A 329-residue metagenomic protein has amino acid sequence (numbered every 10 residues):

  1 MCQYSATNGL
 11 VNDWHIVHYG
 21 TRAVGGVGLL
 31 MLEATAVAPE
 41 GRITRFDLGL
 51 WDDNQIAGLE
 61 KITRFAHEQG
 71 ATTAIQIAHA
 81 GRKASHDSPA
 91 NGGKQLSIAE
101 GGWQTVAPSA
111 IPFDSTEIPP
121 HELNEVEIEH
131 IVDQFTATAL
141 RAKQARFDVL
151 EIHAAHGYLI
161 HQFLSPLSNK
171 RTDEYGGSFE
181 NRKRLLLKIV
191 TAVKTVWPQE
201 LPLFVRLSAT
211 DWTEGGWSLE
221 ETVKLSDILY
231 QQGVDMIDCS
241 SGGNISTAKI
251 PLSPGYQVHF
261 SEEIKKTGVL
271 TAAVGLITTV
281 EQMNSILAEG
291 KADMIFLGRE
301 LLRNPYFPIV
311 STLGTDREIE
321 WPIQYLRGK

Functional and structural regions predicted by a protein language model:
M1-K329: Flavin-dependent oxidoreductase catalytic cores
